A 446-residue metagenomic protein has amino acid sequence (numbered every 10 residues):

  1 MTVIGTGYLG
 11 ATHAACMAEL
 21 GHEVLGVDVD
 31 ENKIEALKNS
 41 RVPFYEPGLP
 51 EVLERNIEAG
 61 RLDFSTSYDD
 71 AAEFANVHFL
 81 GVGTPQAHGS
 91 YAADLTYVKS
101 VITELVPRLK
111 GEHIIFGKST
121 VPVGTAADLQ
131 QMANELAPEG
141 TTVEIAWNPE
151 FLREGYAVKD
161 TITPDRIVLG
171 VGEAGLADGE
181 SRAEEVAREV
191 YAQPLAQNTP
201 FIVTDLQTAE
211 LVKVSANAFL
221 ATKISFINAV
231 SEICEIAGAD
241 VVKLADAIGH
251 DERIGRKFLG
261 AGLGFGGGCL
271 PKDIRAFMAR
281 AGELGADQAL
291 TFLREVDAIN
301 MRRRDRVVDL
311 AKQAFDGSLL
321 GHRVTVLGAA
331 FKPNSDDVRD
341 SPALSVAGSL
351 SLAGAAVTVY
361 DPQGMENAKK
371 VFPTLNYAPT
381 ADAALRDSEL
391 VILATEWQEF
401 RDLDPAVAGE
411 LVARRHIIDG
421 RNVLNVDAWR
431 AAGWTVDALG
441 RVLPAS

Functional and structural regions predicted by a protein language model:
M1-S446: Structural/interface elements that position substrates and couple domains in central-metabolism enzymes
